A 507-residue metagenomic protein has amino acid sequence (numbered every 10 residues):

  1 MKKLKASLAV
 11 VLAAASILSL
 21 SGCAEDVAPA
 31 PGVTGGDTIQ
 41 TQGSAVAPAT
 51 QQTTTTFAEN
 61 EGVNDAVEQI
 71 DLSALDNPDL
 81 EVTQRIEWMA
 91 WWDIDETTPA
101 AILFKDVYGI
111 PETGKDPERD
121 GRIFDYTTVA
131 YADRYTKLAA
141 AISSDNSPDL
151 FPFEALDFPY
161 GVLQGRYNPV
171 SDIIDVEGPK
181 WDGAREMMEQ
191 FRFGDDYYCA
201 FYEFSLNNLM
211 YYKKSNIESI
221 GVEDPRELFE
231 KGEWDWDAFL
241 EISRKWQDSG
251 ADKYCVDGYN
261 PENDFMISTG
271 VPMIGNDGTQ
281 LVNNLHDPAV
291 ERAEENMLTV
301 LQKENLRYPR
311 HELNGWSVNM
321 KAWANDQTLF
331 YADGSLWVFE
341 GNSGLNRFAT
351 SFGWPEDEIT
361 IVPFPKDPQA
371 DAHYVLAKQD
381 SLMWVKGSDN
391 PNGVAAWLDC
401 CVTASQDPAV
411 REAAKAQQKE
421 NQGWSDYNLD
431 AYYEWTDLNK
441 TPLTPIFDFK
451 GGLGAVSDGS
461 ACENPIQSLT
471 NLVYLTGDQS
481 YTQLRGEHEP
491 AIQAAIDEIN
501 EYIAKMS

Functional and structural regions predicted by a protein language model:
L4-D26: Sec-dependent N-terminal signal peptides of Gram-positive bacterial secreted proteins and lipoproteins
L20-Y160, S405-A413, C462, I466 (+2 more regions): Conserved N-terminal structural module of periplasmic/extracytoplasmic solute-binding proteins
G43, P48-L80, F153-N207, D237 (+1 more regions): Hinge/lid segment of periplasmic solute-binding proteins
T128-K137, E233-A238, P309-N325: Short helix-initiation/N-cap motifs at beta->coil->alpha
F151, R192-F204, N208, E218 (+1 more regions): Extracytoplasmic/periplasmic solute-binding protein
S243, G278-G315: Glycine-centered hinge/linker elements that transmit conformational signals in sensory and ligand-binding systems
T350-Q422: Extracytoplasmic/periplasmic substrate-recognition and gating elements
A396, A409-Q479, E501-K505: Long, aromatic- and glycine/proline-rich binding clefts that accommodate carbohydrate-like moieties
